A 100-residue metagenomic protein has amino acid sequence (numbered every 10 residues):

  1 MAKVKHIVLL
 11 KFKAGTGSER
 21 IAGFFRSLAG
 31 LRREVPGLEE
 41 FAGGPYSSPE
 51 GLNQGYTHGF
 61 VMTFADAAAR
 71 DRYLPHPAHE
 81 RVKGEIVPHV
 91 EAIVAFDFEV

Functional and structural regions predicted by a protein language model:
M1-T57, A65-P75, F98-V100: Short S/T/G/P-rich N-terminal loop/turn motif that feeds into the first structured element of a domain
F64-I93: C-terminal structural segments of small proteins and small subunits
